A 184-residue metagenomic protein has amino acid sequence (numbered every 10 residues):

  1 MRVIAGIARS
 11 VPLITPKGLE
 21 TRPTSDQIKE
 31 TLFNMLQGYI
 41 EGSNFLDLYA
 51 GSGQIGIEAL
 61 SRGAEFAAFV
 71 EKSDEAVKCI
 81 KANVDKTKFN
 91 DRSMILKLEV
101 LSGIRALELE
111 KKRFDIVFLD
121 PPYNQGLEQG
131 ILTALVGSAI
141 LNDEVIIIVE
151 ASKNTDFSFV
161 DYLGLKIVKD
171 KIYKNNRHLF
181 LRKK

Functional and structural regions predicted by a protein language model:
M1-K184: Class I S-adenosyl-L-methionine-dependent methyltransferase catalytic core
